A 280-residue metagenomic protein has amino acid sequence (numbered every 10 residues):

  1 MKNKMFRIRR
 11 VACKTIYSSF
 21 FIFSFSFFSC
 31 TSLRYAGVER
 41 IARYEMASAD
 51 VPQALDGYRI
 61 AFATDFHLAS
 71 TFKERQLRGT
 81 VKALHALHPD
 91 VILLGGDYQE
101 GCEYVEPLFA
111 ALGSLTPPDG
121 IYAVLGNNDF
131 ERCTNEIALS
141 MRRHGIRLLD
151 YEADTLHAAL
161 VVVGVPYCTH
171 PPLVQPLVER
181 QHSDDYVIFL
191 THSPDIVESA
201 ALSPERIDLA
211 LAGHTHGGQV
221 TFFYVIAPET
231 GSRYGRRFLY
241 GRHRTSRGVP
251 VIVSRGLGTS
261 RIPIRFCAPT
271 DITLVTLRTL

Functional and structural regions predicted by a protein language model:
K2-A54: N-terminal membrane-anchoring alpha-helices
E39, S48-A61, I146-R147, A153-G164 (+3 more regions): Beta-strand-turn-beta hairpins that frame and shape the catalytic cleft of phosphate-ester-processing enzymes
A54-R147: Membrane-embedded segments
L68-T71, Q99-E103, N127-N135, E152-H157 (+5 more regions): Active-site environment of divalent metal-dependent phosphoester hydrolases
L87, L112-P118, E179-S183, A201-E205: Short, conserved loop/helix-junction motifs that constitute active-site signature segments in enzyme catalytic cores
D90-V91, Y122, I146, L160 (+3 more regions): Short, Asp-centered acidic motifs that coordinate Mg2+ and/or phosphate in catalytic or ligand-binding sites
G113, P194-T273, L280: Conserved beta-sheet core of the metallophosphoesterase superfamily
L139-I146, E152, H157-L202, I262-R265: Binuclear metal-dependent hydrolase catalytic cores centered on His/Asp/Glu-rich metal-binding motifs
